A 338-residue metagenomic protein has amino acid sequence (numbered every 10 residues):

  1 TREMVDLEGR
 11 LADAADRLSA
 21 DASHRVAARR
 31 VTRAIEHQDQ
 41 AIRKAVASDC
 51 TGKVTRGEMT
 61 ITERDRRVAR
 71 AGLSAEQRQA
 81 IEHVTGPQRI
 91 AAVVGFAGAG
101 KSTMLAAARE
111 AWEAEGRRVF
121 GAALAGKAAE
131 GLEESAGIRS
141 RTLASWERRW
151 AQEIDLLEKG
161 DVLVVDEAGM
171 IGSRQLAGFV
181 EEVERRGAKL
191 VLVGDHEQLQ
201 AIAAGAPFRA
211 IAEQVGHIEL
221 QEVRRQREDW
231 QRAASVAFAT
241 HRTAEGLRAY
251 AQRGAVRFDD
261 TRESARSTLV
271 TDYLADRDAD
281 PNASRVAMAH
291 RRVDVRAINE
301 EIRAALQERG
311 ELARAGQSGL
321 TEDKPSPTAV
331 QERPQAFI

Functional and structural regions predicted by a protein language model:
T1-A28, S74, R78, V94 (+1 more regions): Accessory DNA-binding and partner-docking regions appended to nucleic-acid-acting proteins, especially the terminal
E3, G72-L73, E82-H83, A97 (+7 more regions): Replace "in large, NTP-powered and nucleic-acid-processing enzymes" with "in large, NTP-powered factors and other
D6, K127, V293: Short alpha-helical
R10-L11, L18-S23, A27-I42, G57-R66 (+5 more regions): Conserved helicase motor core of P-loop NTPases
S48-E63, E110, A114-G116, A129: Alpha-helical structural signal
V68-R70: Short amphipathic alpha-helical boundary/capping segments
G72, E76, I171-Q175, A265: Short secondary-structure boundary/capping elements
Q88-Q252: ASCE P-loop NTPase helicase motor core
